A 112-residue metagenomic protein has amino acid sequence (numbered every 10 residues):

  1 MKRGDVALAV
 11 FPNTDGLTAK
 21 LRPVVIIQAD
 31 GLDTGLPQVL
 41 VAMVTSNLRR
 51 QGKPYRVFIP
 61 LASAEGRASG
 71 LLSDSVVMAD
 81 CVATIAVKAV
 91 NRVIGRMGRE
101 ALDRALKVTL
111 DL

Functional and structural regions predicted by a protein language model:
M1-L112: Conserved functional hotspots at enzyme active or ligand-binding sites that engage polyanionic ligands
